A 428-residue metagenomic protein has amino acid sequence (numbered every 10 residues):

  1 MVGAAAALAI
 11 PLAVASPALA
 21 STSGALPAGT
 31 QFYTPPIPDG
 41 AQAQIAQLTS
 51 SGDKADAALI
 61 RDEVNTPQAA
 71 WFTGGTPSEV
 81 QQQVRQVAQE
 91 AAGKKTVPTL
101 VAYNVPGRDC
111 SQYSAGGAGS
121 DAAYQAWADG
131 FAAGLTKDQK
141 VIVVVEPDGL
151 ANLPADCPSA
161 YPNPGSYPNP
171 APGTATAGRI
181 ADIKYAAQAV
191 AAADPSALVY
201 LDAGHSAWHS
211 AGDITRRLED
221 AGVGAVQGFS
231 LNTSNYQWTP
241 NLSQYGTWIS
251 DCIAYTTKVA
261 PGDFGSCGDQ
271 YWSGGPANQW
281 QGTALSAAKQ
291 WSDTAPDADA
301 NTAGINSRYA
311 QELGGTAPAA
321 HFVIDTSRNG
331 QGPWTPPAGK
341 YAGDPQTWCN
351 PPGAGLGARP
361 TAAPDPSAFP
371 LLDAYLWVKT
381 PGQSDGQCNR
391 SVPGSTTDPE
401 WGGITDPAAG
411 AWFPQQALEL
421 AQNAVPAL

Functional and structural regions predicted by a protein language model:
M1-A20: Secretory targeting and sorting signals
L26-G134, K379-L428: N-terminal carbohydrate-binding/catalytic regions of secreted carbohydrate-active enzymes
Q31-T34, A70-T73, V97-A102, V141-E146 (+6 more regions): Structural recognition of the beta-strand scaffold that forms the well-ordered cores of secreted hydrolase catalytic
Q47-A58, H209-G394: Surface-exposed substrate-engagement region within the catalytic domains of secreted or surface-exposed extracellular
P67-G74, S114-A118, P168-A175, Y200-H205 (+3 more regions): Surface-exposed cleft-lining segments at the edges of enzyme active sites
T76-Q83, G116-A123, A171-D182, S206 (+5 more regions): Extracytoplasmic/periplasmic, Sec-exported soluble proteins
Q89-D202, D213, R217, V223-Q227: Substrate-binding cleft of extracellular glycoside hydrolase catalytic domains
